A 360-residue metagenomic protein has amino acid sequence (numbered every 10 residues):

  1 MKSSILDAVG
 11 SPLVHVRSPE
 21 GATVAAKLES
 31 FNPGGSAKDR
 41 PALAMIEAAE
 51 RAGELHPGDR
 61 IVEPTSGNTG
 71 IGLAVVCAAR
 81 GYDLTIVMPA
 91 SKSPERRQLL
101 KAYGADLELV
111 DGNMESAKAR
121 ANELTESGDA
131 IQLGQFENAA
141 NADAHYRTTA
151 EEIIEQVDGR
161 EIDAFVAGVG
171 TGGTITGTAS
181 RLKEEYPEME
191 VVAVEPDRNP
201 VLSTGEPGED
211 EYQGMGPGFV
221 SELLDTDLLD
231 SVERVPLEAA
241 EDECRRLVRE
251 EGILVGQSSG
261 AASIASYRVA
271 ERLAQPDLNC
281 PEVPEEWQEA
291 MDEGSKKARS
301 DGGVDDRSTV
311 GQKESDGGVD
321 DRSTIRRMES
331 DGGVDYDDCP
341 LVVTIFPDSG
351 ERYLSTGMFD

Functional and structural regions predicted by a protein language model:
M1-D360: PLP-dependent amino-acid enzyme catalytic core
